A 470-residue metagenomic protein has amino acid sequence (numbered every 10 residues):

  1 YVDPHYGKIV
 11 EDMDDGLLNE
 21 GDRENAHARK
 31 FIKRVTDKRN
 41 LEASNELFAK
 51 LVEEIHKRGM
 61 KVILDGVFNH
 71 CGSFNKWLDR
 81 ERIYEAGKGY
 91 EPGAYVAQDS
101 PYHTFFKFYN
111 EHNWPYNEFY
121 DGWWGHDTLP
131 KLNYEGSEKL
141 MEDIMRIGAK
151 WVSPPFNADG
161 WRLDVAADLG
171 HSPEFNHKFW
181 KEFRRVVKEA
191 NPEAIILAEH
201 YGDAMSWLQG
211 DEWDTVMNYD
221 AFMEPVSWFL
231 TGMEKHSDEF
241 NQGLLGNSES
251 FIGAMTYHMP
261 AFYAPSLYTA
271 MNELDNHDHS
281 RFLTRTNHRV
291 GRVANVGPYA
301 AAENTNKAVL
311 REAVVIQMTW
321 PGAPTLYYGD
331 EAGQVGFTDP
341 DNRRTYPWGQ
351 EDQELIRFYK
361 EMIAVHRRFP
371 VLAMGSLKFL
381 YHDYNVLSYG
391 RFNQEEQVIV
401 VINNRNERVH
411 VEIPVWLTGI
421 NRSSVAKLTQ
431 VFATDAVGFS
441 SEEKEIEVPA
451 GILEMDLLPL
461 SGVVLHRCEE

Functional and structural regions predicted by a protein language model:
Y1-F156, F183, E189, S227: Substrate-binding/active-site clefts of carbohydrate-active enzymes
S44-L51, L140-W151, V165, F179 (+6 more regions): Alpha-helical packing segments of well-folded alpha/beta enzyme cores
I55, D65, L163, I196 (+5 more regions): Conserved, mostly hydrophobic/aromatic
H56-I63, N157-W161, N191-I195, L267-T269 (+1 more regions): Loop/turn elements at helix/coil->beta-strand transitions in domains of secreted/extracellular proteins
F68, G136, V165-L169, H200-G202 (+5 more regions): Short, flexible loop/turn elements at secondary-structure junctions
F74, D79, W180, R184-R185 (+5 more regions): Conserved alpha/beta catalytic core and glycan-binding cleft of carbohydrate-active enzymes
P155-R162, E273, D456: Short loop/turn motifs at secondary-structure junctions
N306-K307, T319-L326, D330-E470: Carbohydrate-interacting/catalytic domains
